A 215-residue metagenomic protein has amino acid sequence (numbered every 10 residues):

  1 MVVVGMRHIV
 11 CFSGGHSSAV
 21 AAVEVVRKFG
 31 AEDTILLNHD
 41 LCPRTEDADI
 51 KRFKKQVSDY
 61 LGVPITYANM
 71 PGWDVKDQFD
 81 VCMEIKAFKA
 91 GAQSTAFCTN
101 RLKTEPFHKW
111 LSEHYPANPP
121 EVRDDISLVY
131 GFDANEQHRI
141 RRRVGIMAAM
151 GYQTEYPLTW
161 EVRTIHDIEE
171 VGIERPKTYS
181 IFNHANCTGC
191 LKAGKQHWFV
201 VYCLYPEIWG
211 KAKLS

Functional and structural regions predicted by a protein language model:
V2-S215: Nucleotide-activated chemistry modules centered on ATP-dependent adenylation/adenylyltransferase
